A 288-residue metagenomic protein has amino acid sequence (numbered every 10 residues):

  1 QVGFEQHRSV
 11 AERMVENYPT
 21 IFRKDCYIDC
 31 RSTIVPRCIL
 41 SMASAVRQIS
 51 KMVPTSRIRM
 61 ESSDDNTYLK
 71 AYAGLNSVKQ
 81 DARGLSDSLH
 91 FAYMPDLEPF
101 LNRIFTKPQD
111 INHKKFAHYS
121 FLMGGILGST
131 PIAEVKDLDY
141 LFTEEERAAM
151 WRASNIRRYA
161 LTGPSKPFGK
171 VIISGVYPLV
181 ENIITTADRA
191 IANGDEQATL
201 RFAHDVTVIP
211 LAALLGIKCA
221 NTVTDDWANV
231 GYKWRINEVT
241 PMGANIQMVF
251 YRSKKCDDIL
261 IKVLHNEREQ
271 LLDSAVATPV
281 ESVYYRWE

Functional and structural regions predicted by a protein language model:
Q1-D29, T33-T199, A203-E288: Signature for phosphate-centric chemistry
